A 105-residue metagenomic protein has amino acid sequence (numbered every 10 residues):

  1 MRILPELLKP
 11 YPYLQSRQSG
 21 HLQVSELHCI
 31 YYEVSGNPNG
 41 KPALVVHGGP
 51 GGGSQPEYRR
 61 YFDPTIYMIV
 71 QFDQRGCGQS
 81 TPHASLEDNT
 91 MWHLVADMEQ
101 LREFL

Functional and structural regions predicted by a protein language model:
E6-P10, P56-R59: Intrinsically disordered, low-complexity boundary segments flanking structured domains
L7-Y31: N-terminal cap/lid segment of alpha/beta-hydrolase-fold proteins
H21, H47-G49, E87-M91: Short, flexible loop segments at the rims of nucleotide/cofactor-binding pockets, characterized by
V24-P82: Conserved HGGG/HGGXW glycine-rich cap/lid loop of the alpha/beta-hydrolase fold
Y61-F62, L86, R102: Structural motif
T81-V95: Catalytic nucleophile-loop/oxyanion-hole region of alpha/beta-hydrolase and closely related hydrolase-like folds
W92-L105: Conserved acidic catalytic loop of the alpha/beta-hydrolase fold
